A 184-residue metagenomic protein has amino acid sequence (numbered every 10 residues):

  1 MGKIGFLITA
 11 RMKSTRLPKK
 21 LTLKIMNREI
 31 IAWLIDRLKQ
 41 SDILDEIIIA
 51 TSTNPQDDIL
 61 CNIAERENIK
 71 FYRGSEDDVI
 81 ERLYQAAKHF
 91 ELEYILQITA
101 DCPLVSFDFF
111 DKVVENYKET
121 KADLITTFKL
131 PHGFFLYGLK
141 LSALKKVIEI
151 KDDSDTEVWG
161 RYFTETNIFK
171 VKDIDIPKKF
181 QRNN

Functional and structural regions predicted by a protein language model:
K3-T51: N-terminal glycine-rich phosphate-binding loop and ensuing alpha1 helix
F6, I47-I49, I95, L124 (+1 more regions): Hydrophobic/aromatic residues located in beta-strands of well-ordered beta-sheets within soluble catalytic
T9, I98-T99, F128: Short beta-strand segments
I43, E67-N68, N167: Short, structured coil segments at secondary-structure junctions
T53-N116: Short phosphate-binding loop-to-helix
D58, V105-N184: Conserved core of the sugar-phosphate nucleotidyltransferase
